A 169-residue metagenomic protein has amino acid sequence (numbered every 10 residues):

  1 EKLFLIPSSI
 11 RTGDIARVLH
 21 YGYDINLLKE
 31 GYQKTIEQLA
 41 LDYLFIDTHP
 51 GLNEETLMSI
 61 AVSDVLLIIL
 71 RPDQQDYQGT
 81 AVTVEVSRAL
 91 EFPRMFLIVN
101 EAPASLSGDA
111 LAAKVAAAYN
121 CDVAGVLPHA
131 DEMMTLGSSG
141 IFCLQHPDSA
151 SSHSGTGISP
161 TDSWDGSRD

Functional and structural regions predicted by a protein language model:
E1-E37, D42, T135-I141: P-loop/Walker-type NTP enzyme "switch/lid" segment
K2-L3, F96, G157: Compositionally biased, low-complexity segments enriched in small residues
R17, I69, L144: Generic anion/oxyanion-binding catalytic loop in active/binding sites
Y21-D24, D76, S151: Short, conserved glycine- and acidic-residue-centered signature motifs in active-site or ligand-binding loops
L27-E30, K34-H129, M134-T135: Conserved catalytic-core segment of NTP-binding enzymes
G108, D148-G155: Generic structural signal for well-ordered, non-membrane alpha-helical segments in soluble metabolic enzymes
D122, H153, I158-D169: P-loop NTP-binding site
S139-A150: C-terminal boundary of histidine-terminating zinc-finger modules
